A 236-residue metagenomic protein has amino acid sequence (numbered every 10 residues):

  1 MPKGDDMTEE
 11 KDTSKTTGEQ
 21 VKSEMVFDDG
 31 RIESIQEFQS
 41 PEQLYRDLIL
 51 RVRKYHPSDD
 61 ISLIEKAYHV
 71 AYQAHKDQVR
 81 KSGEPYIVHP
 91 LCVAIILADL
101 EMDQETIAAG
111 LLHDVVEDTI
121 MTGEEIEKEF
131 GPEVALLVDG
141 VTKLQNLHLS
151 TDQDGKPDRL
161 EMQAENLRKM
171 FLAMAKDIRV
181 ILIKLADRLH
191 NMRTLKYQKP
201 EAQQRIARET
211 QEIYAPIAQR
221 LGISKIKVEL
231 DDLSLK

Functional and structural regions predicted by a protein language model:
P2-K236: Active-site helical microenvironments for divalent-metal-assisted chemistry
